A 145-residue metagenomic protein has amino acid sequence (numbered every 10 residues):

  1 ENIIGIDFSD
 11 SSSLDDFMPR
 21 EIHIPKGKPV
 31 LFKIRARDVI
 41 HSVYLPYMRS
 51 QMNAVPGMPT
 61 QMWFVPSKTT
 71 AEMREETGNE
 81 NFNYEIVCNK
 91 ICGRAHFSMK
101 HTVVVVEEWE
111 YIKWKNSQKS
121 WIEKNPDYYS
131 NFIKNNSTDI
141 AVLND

Functional and structural regions predicted by a protein language model:
E1-D145: Non-transmembrane, membrane-proximal soluble domains of secreted or membrane proteins
